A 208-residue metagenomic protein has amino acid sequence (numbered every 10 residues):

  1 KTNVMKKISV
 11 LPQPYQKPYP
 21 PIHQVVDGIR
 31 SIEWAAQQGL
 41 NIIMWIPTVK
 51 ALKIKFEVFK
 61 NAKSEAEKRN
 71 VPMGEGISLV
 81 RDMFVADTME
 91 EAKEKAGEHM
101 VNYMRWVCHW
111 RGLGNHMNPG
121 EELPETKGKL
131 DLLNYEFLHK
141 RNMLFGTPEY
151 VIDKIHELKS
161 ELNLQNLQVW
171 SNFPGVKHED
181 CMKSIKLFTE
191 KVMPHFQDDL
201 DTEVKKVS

Functional and structural regions predicted by a protein language model:
K1-Q13, L52-L164, Q197-S208: An alpha-helical appendage that flanks or caps ligand/catalytic pockets
P14-P21: A local structural motif
I22, A35, F59, A92 (+3 more regions): Conserved, mostly hydrophobic/aromatic
I22-V25, L40-M44, E75-D82, Q165-V169: Hydrophobic faces of well-ordered beta-strands that scaffold small-molecule active sites in alpha/beta enzyme cores
V25-A51, K55-F56, K60: A conserved active-site cap/scaffold subdomain adjacent to cofactor or substrate pockets
L40-N41, E136-R141, V169-G175: Glycine- and acidic
I46-V49, W170-C181: Glycine-rich, proline-tolerant flexible connector loops at the mouths of alpha/beta enzymes
V85-M89, K177-L187, Q197: Short glycine/threonine-rich loop-to-helix capping motif typified by GTGT followed within a few residues by an Asp-Pro
